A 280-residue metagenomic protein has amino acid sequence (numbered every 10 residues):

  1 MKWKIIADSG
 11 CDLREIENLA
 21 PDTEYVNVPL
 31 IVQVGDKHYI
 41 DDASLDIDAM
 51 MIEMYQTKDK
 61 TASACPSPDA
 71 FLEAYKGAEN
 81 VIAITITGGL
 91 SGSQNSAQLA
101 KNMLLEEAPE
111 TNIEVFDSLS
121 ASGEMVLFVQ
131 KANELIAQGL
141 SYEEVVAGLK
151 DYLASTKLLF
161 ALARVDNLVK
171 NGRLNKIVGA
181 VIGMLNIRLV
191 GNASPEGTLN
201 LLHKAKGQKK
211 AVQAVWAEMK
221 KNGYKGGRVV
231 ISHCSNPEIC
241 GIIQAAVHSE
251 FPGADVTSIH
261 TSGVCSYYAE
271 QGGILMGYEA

Functional and structural regions predicted by a protein language model:
M1, Y75-A78, N222-K225: Flexible, charged surface loops at secondary-structure boundaries
K2-A64, A70: N-terminal glycine-rich anion-binding loop in soluble enzyme alpha/beta folds
W3, V81-A83, G227-V229: Generic beta-sheet signal
I6-A7, T85-T87, D117: Short beta-strand segments
G10-V26, L30-I31, L90-S93, A97-N102 (+3 more regions): Mixed-charge interfacial surface used for oligomerization/domain docking and macromolecular partner engagement
D42, Y55-D59, S63-S67, G89-S93 (+3 more regions): Generic, well-ordered alpha-helical segments
P66-K101, L105-E107: Active-site cofactor/cluster-binding pocket
P109-T111: A short helix->loop->beta-strand "cap" motif at the edges of active sites that frequently abuts
